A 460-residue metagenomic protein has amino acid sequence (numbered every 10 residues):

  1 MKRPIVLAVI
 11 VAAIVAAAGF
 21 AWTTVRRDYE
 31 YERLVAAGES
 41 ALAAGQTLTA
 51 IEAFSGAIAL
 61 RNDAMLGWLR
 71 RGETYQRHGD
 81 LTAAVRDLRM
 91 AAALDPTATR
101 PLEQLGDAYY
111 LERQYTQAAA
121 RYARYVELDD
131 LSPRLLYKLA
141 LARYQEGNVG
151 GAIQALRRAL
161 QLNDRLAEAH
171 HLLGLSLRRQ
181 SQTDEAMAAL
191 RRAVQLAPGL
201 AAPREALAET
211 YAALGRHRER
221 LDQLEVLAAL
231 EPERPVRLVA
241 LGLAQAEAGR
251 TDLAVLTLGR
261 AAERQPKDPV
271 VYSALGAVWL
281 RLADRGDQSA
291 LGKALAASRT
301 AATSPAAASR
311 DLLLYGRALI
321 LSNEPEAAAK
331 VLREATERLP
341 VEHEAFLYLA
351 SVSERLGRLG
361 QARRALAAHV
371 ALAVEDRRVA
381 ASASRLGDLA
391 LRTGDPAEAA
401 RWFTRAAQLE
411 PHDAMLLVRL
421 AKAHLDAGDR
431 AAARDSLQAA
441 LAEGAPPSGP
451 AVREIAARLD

Functional and structural regions predicted by a protein language model:
E30-L60, E73, R77, D107 (+1 more regions): Alpha-helical segment of the N-proximal tetratricopeptide repeat
A44-A53, R77-M90, L111-R124, R134 (+9 more regions): Structural signature of tandem alpha-helical TPR/SEL1-like repeats, specifically the intra-repeat loop/turn
L60, L94, L128, L162 (+8 more regions): Structural marker of alpha-solenoid helical repeat scaffolds
A64, A98, S132, L166 (+8 more regions): Residue-level recognition of tetratricopeptide repeat
G67, P101, L135, A169 (+8 more regions): TPR alpha-solenoid repeat register
